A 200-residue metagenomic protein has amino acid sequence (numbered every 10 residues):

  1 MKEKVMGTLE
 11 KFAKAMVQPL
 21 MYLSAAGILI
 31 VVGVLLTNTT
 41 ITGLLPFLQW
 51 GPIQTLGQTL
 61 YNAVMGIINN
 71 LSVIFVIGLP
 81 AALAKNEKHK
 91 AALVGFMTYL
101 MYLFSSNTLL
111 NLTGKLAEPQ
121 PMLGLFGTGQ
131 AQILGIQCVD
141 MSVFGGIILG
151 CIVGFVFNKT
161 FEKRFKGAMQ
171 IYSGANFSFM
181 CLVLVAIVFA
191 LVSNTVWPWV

Functional and structural regions predicted by a protein language model:
M1-K4: Acidic, low-complexity cytosolic linker/stalk segments
M6-S173: Early transmembrane hairpin of solute transport permeases
Y172-V200: Core mid-bundle transmembrane helix pairs that form the ion/substrate translocation pathway in diverse multi-pass
